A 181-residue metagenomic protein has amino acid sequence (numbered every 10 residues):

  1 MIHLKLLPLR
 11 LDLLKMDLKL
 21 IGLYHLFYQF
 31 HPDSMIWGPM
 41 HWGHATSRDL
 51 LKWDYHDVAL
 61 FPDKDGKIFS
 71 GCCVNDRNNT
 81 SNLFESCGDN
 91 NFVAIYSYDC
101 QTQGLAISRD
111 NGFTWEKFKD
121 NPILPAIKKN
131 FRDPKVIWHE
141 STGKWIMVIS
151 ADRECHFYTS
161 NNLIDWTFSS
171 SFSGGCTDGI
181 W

Functional and structural regions predicted by a protein language model:
M1-P134, W138-W181: Beta-rich carbohydrate-recognition and catalytic domains
